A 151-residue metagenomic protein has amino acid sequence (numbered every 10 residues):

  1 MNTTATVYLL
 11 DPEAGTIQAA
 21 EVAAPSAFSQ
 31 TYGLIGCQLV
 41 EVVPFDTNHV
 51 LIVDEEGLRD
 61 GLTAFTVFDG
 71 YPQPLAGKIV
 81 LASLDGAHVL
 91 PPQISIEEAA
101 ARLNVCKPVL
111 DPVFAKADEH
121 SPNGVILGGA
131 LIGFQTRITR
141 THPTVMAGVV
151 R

Functional and structural regions predicted by a protein language model:
M1-R151: Short beta-rich binding modules
